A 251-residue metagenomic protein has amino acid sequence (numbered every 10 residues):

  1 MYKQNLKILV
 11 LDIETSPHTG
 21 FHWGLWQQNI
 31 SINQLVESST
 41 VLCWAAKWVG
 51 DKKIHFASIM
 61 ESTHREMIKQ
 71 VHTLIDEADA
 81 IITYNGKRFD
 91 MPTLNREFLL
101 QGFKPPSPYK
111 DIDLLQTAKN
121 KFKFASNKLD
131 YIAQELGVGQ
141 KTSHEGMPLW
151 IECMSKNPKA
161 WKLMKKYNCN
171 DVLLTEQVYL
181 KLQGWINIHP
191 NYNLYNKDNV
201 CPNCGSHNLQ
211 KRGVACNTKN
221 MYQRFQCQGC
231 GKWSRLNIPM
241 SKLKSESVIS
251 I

Functional and structural regions predicted by a protein language model:
M1-I75: Conserved RNase H-like, two-metal-ion catalytic cores of nucleic-acid enzymes
G50-E135: Conserved DEDDh/DEDDy metal-dependent 3′-5′ exonuclease domain
I82, Y131-Y195: Acidic, Mg2+-coordinating catalytic module of metal-dependent nucleases/exonucleases that use a two-metal-ion mechanism
N196-N199, R224: Residues immediately within or flanking Cys/His clusters that coordinate Zn2+ in small zinc-binding modules
C201-C204, C227-C230: Short cysteine-rich clusters marking metal-coordination/redox-active sites
N208-G213, L236-N237: Short, non-ligating residues that shape and space the ligands of small metal-coordination modules and catalytic
G213-R224: Short linker/helix segments within small regulatory modules
G229-I249: Short metal-binding segments enriched for Cys and/or His
